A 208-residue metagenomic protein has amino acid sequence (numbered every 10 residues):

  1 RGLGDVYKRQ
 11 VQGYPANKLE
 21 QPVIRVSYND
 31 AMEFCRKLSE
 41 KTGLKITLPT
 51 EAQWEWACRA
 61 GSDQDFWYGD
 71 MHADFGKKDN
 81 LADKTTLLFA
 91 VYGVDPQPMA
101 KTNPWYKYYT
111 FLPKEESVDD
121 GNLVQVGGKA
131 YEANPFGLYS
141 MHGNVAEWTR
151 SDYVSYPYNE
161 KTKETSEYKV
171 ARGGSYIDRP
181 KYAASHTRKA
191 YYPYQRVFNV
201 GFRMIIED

Functional and structural regions predicted by a protein language model:
R1-Y7: Short, small-residue-biased leader/transition segments that mark boundaries at the very start of proteins
Q12-T187, F198: Functional-site microenvironments in short loops/helix caps that host divalent-cation chemistry
A190-P193: Short, positively biased Gly/Pro-containing turn/loop motifs at secondary-structure boundaries
F198-D208: Short, structured beta-strand segments at or near domain termini in extracellular proteins/domains
